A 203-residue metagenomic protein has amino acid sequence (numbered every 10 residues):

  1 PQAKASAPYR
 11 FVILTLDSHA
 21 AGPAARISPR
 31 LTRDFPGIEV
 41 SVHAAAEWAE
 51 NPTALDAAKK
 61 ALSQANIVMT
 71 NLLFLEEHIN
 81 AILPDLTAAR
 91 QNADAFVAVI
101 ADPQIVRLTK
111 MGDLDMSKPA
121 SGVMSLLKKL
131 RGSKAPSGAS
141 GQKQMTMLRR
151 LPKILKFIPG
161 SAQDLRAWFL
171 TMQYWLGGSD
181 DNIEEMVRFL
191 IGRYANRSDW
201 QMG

Functional and structural regions predicted by a protein language model:
P1-G203: An N-terminal assembly and electron-transfer interface module characteristic of large anaerobic redox and radical
